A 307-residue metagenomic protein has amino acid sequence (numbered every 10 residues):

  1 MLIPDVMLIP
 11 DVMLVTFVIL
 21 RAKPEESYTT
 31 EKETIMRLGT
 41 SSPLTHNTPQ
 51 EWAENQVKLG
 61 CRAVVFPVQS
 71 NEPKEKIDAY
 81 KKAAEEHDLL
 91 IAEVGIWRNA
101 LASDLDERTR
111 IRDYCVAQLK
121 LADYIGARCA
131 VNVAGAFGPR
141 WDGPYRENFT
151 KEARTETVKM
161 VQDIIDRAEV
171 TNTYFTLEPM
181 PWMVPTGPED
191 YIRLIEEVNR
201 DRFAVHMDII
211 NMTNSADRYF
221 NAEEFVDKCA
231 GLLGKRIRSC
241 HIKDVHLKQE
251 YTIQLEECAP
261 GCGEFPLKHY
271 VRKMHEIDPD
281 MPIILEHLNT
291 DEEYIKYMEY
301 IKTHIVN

Functional and structural regions predicted by a protein language model:
L2, L8, Y28-R128, Q162 (+3 more regions): N-terminal pre-domain/capping segments
L2-P4, L8-P10, L14-T16, L20: Intrinsically disordered, low-complexity proline-rich tandem-repeat tracts
M13, E25-S27: A cross-taxon signal for low-complexity, glycine/charged-rich
S42-Q50, F66-D78, N99-T109, G138 (+5 more regions): Acidic-and-aromatic substrate-binding clefts and catalytic sites of carbohydrate-active enzymes
F66, A92-V94, R128-G135, T173-E178 (+2 more regions): Short beta-strand segments at enzyme active-site cores
E85-E86, L105-V205: Active-site acidic/histidine proton-transfer and metal-coordination neighborhood in alpha/beta enzyme cores
V94, Q162-A259, E264: Acidic/histidine-rich catalytic cores of soluble enzymes
E147-R154, V184-N199, E256-Y270, E293-N307: Short, electropositive alpha-helical surface patch
